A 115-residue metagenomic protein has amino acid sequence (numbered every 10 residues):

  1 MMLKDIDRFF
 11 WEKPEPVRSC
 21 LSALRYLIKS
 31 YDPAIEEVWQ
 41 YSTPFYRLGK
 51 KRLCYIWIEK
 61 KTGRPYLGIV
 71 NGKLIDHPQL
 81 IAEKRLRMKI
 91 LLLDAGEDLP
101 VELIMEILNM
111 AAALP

Functional and structural regions predicted by a protein language model:
M1-P115: Charge-dense, helix-prone N-terminal extensions
